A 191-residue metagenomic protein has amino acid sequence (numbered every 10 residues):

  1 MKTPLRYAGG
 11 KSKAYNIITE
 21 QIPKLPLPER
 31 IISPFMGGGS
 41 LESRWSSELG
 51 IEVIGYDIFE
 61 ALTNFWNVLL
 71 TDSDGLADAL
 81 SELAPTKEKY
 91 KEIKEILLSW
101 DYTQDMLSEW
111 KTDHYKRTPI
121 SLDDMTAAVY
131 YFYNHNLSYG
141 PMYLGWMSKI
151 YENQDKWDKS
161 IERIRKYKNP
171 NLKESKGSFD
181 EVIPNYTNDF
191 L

Functional and structural regions predicted by a protein language model:
M1-I17, Q21, L25, S73-L191: SAM-dependent nucleic-acid methyltransferase catalytic core
E29-T103, N153-Q154: SAM cofactor-binding core of SAM-dependent methyltransferases, primarily the Rossmann-like beta-alpha-beta module
